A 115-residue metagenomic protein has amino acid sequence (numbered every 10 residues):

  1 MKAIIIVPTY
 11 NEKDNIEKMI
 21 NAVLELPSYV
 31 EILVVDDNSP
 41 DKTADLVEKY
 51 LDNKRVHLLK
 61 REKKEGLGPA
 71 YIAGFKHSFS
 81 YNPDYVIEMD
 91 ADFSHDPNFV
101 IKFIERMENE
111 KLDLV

Functional and structural regions predicted by a protein language model:
M1-V115: Structured catalytic core of nucleotide-sugar glycosyltransferases
